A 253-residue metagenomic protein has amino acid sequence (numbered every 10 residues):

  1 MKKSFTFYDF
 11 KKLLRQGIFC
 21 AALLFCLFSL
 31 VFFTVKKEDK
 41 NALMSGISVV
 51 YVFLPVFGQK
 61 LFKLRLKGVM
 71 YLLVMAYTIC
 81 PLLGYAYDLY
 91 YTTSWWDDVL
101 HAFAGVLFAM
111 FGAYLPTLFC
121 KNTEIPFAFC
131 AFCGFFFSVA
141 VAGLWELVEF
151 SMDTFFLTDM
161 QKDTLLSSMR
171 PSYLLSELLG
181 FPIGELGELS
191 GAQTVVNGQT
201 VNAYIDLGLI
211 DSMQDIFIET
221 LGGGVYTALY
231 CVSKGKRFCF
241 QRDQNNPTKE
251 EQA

Functional and structural regions predicted by a protein language model:
M1-M160, L166, Y173-A253: Bulky hydrophobic segments
